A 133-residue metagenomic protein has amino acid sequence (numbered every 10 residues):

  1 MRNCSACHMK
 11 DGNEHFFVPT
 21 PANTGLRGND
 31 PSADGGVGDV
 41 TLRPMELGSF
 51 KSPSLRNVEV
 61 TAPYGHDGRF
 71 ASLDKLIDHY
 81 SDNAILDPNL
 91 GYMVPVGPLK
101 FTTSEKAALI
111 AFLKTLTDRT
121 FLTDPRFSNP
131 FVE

Functional and structural regions predicted by a protein language model:
M1-A71, K75-H79, A84-G91, P125-E133: Short glycine/threonine-rich turn/loop motifs
P19-T20, S72, K100-T102, R119: General structural signal for secondary-structure boundaries
A33, S104-E133: Flexible coil segments in periplasmic/lumen-exposed cytochrome c-class electron-transfer proteins
Y64, M93-K100: Active-site rim elements
